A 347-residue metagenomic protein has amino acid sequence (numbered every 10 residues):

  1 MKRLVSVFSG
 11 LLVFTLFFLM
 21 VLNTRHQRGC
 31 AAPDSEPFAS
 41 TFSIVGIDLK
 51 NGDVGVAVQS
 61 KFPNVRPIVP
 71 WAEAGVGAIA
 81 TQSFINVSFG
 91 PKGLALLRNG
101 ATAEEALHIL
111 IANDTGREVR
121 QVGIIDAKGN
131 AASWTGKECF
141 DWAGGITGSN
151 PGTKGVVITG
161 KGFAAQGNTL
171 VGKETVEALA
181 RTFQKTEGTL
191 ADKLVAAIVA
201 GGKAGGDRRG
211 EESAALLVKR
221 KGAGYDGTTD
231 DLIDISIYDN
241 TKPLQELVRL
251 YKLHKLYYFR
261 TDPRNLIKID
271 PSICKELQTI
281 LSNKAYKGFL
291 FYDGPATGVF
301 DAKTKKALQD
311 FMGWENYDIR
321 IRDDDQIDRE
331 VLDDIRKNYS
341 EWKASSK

Functional and structural regions predicted by a protein language model:
M1-L4: Positively charged n-region of N-terminal signal peptides that target proteins for export
S9-T24: Bacterial N-terminal signal peptides
H26-R28, T147-K161, G224-G227, K284-V299 (+2 more regions): Intrinsically disordered, low-complexity coil segments
C30-P271: N-terminal nucleophile
N265-R336, K343-S346: Short acidic, glycine/serine/threonine-rich helix-capping segments at coil-helix boundaries
